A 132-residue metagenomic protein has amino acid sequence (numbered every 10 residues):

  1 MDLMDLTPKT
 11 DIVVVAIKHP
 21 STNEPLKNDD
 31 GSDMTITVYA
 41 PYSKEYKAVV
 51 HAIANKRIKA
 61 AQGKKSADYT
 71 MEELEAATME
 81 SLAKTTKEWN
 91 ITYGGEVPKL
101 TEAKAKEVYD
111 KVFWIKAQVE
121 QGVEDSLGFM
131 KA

Functional and structural regions predicted by a protein language model:
M1-A61, G128-A132: Short, charged/polar N-terminal "headpieces" of proteins
M1-M4, K87-W89, P98: Flexible, active-site-adjacent loop/turn segments at secondary-structure boundaries
D2, P8, L26-K27, Y42 (+4 more regions): Exposed, low-complexity/repetitive linear segments and helix-based recognition motifs, biased toward charged/polar
L3, Y46-R57, T78, L82 (+3 more regions): Generic structural signal of hydrophobic/aromatic residues within well-ordered alpha-helices of folded domains
N23, G31, G63-K65, T86 (+3 more regions): Short, flexible coil/linker elements and helix-boundary hinge sites characteristic of intrinsically disordered
T35, Y39-Y42, K47, A67 (+6 more regions): Intrinsic-disorder-associated interaction segments
V49-W89, Y93-G94: Negatively charged, Asp/Glu-rich surface segments that serve as flexible interaction/assembly modules
I91-A132: C-terminal charged interaction modules
